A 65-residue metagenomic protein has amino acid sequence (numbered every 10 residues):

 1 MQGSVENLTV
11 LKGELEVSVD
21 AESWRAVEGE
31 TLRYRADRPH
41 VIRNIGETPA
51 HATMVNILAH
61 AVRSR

Functional and structural regions predicted by a protein language model:
M1-G3, I57-L58: Short beta-strand/loop turn elements enriched in aromatics
M1-Q2, S23, A36-P39: Conserved short histidine dyad/triad with adjacent acidic residue
G3-D20: Glycine- and acidic-residue-biased ligand/ion/polar-headgroup-sensing regions
N7, T31, V41: Short, surface-exposed charged micro-motifs
T9, V17, L32, M54-V55: Preference for bulky hydrophobic residues occupying beta-strand positions in well-ordered beta-sheet regions
D20-R35: Short acidic-glycine-tyrosine-enriched beta hairpin
A36-V62: Ligand-binding loop in jelly-roll beta-barrel domains
